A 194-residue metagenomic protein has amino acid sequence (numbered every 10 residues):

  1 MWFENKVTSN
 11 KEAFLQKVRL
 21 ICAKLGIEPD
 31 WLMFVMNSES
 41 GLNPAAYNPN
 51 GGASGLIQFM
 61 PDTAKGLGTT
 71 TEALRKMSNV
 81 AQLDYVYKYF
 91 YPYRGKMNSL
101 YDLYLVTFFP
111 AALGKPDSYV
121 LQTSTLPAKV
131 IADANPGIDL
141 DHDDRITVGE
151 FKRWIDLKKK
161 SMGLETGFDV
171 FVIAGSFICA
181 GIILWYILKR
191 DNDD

Functional and structural regions predicted by a protein language model:
M1-D141, V148, K152: Catalytic glycan-binding domains that act on GlcNAc-containing polysaccharides
M1-W2, R190-D194: Short acidic DE-rich linear segments
V18, T63, I155, V172-G175 (+1 more regions): Prokaryotic Sec-type signal peptides and long signal-anchor helices with extended Leu/Ile/Val-rich h-regions
R153-G167: Short, aromatic-rich amphipathic segments at membrane interfaces that lie adjacent to a transmembrane helix or signal
T166-N192: Single-pass alpha-helical membrane anchors
